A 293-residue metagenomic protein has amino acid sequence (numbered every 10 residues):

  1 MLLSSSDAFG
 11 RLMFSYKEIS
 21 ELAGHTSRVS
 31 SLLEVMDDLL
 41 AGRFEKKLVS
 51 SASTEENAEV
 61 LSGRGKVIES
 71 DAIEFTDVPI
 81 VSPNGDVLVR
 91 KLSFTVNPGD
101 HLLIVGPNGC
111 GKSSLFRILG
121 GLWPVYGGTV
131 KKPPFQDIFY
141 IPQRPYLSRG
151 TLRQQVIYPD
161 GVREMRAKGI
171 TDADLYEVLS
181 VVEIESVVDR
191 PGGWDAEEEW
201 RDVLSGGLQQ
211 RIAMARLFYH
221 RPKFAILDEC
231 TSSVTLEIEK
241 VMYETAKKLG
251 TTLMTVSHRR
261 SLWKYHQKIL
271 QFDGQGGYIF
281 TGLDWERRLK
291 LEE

Functional and structural regions predicted by a protein language model:
L2-K46: Cytosolic ends of transmembrane helices, especially the final helix of ABC transmembrane type-1 domains
L33-L103, T129-K131, K248: Primarily ABC-family ATPase nucleotide-binding module
V105-P107: The feature captures the beta-strand-to-loop junction immediately N-terminal to the Walker
S113-S114, T151: Conserved Walker
G120: Helix-to-loop junction immediately C-terminal to a conserved catalytic motif
P124-D137, K268: ABC nucleotide-binding domain "signature motif"
D137, R153-E199, Y243-E244, K248: ABC ATPase nucleotide-binding domain helical subdomain, centered on the C-loop/LSGGQ "ABC signature"
Q155, D195-E292: ABC-family ATPase nucleotide-binding domain "signature/switch" substructure
